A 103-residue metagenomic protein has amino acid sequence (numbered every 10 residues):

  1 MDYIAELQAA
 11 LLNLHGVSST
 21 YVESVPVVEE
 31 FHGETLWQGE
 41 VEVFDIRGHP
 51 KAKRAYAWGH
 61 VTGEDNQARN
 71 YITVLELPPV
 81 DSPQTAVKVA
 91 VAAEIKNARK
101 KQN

Functional and structural regions predicted by a protein language model:
M1-G33: Low-complexity, Ser/Thr/Pro-rich intrinsically disordered segments found in N-terminal tails, propeptides, targeting
L7, L11, F44, A52-V61 (+2 more regions): Extended hydrophobic/Leu-rich segments
T20-V80: Acidic, low-complexity, intrinsically disordered interaction modules
D65-N103: Mixed-charge, Lys/Arg-enriched low-complexity segments
